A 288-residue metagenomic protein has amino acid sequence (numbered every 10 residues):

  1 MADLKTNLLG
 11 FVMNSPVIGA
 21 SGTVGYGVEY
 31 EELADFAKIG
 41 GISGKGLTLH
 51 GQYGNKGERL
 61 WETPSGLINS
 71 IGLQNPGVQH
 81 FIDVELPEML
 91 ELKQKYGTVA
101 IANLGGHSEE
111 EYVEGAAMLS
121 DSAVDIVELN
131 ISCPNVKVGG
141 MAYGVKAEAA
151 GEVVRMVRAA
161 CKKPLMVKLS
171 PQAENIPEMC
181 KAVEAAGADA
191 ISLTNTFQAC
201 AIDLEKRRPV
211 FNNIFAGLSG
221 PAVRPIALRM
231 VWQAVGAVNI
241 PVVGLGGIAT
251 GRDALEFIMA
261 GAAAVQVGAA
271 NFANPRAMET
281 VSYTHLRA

Functional and structural regions predicted by a protein language model:
M1-A100, G106: N-terminal capping/small domains of soluble enzymes
V17-G19, I42-G44, A100-A102, V127 (+4 more regions): Hydrophobic faces of well-ordered beta-strands that scaffold small-molecule active sites in alpha/beta enzyme cores
V24, N103-G106, L169-N175, I240-R252: Glycine-rich beta-to-alpha transition loops that act as phosphate-gripper elements at the mouths of alpha/beta enzyme
Y30, V78, I82-L86, A116-A117 (+5 more regions): Generic structural signal for well-ordered alpha-helices, preferentially at hydrophobic/aromatic core positions
A34-D35, S120, E184, I258: Non-catalytic positions within long, well-ordered alpha-helices that form the structural scaffold/packing of enzyme
L49, I131-C133, L193-F197, L255-E279: Glycine-rich phosphate-binding active-site loops on the catalytic face of alpha/beta enzymes
V113-I240: Alpha/beta enzyme core
T284-A288: Conserved small/polar residues in nucleotide/adenosyl-binding loops
